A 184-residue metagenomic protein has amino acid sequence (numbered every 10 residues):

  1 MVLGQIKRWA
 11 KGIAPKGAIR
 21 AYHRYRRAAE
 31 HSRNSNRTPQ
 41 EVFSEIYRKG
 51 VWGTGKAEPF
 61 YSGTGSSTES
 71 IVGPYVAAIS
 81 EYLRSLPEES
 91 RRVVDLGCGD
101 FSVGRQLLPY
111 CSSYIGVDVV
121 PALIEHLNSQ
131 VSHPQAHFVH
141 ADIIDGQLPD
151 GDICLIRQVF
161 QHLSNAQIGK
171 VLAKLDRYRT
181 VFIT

Functional and structural regions predicted by a protein language model:
L3-G146: Conserved N-terminal segment of class I S-adenosyl-L-methionine
L107, A173-R177: Short, conserved loop/helix-junction motifs that constitute active-site signature segments in enzyme catalytic cores
I124-N128, G169-V171, T184: Short C-terminal domain-edge/linker segments immediately following a structured domain
L155: A conserved beta-strand element that flanks and buttresses the S-adenosyl-L-methionine
V159: Hydrophobic adenine-recognition pocket in adenosine-nucleotide-binding enzymes
H162-K174: A short, conserved alpha-helix within the catalytic core of class I
R177-T184: Conserved beta-strand signature within the Rossmann-like core of class I S-adenosyl-L-methionine
